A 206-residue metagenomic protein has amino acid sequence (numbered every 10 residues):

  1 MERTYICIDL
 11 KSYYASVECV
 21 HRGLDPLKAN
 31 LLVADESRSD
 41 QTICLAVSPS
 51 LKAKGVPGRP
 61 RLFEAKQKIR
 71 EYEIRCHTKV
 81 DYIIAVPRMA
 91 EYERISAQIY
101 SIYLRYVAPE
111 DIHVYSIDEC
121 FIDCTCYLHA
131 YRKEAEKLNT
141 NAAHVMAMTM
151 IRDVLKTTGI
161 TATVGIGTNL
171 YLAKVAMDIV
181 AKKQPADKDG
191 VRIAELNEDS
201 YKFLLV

Functional and structural regions predicted by a protein language model:
M1-Y131, I179, N197: Residues that scaffold, gate, or flank divalent-cation-dependent active/transport sites
D40, S48, M89, A135-A142 (+2 more regions): Short, structured coil/loop segments at alpha-helix boundaries
F121-I151: Catalytic palm subdomain of template-directed nucleic-acid polymerases, centered on the conserved carboxylate motif
N139-V206: Long, highly charged, low-complexity intrinsically disordered interaction regions that mediate electrostatic DNA/RNA
